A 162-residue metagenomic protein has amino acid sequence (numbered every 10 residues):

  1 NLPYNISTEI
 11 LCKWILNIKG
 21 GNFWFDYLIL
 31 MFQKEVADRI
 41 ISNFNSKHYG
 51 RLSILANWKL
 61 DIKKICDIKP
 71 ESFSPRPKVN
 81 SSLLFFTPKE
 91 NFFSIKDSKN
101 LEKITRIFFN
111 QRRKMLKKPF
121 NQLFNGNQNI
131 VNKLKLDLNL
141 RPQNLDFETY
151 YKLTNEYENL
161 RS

Functional and structural regions predicted by a protein language model:
I6-P142, F147, E158-S162: Class I S-adenosyl-L-methionine
K152: Phosphate-binding loop/pocket of nucleotide- and phosphate-handling active sites
